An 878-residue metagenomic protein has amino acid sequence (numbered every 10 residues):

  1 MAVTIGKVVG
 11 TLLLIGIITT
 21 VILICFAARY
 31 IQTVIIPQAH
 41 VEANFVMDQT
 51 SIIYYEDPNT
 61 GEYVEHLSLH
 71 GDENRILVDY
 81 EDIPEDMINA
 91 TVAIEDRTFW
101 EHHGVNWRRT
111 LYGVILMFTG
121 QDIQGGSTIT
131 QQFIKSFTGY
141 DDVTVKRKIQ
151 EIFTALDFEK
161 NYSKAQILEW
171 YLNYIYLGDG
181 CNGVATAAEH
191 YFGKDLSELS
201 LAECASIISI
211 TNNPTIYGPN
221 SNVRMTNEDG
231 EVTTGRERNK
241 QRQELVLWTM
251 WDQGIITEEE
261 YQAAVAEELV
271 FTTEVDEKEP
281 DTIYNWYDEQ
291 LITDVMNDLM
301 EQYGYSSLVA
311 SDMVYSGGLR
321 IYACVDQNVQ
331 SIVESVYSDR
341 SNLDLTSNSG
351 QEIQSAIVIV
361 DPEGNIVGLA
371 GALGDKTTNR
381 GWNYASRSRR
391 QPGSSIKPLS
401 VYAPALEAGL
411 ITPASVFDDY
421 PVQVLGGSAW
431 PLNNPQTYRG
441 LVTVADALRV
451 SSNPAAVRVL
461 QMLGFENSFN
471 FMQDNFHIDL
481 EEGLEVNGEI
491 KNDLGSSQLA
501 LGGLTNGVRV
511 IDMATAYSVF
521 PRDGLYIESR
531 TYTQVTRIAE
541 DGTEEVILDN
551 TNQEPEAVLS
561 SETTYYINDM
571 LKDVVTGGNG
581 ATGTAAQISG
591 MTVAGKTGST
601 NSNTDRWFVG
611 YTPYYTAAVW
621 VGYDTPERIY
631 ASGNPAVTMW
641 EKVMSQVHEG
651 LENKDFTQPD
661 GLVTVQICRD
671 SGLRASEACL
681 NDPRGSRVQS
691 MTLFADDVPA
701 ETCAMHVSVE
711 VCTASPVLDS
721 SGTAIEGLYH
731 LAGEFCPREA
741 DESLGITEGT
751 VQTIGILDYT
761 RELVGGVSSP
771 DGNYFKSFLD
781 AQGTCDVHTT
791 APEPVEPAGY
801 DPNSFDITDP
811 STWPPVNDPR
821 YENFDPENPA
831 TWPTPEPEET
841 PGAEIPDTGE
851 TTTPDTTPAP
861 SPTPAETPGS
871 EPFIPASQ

Functional and structural regions predicted by a protein language model:
M1-E56, F118: N-terminal type II signal-anchor transmembrane helix that functions as the membrane-insertion/stop-transfer segment
Q49-E65, I83, L199, S349-T378 (+1 more regions): A short, well-structured edge-of-sheet supersecondary motif
A90-V92, D96, L245, M250 (+8 more regions): Active-site SXXK
W100-R109, N182-A185, T257-Q262, L406-L425 (+2 more regions): Short, well-structured active-site flanking segments
L116-V143, N212, E277-D281, L410-S468 (+2 more regions): Conserved catalytic neighborhood of penicillin-recognizing serine enzymes
G126-C324, S331, D479, E485-N487 (+2 more regions): Non-catalytic, structured segments within soluble enzyme domains
A323-T346, I357-I359, L369-G371, D375-S388 (+3 more regions): A penicillin-recognizing enzyme superfamily signal
V593-Q878: Soluble, non-transmembrane domains of envelope/secretory-pathway proteins that act on or interact with carbohydrate
